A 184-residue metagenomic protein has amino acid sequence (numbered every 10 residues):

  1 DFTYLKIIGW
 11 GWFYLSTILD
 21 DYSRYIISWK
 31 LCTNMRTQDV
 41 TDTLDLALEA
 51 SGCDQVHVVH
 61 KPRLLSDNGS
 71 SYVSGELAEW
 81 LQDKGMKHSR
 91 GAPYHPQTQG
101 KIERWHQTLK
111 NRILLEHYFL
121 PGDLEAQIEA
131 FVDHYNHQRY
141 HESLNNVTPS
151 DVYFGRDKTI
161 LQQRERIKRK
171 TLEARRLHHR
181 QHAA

Functional and structural regions predicted by a protein language model:
F2-H134: RNase H-like DDE/DDD metal-dependent nuclease/strand-transfer catalytic core used by mobile genetic elements
H60, Q82-M86, Q107-A184: C-terminal domain-tail junction helix/linker
